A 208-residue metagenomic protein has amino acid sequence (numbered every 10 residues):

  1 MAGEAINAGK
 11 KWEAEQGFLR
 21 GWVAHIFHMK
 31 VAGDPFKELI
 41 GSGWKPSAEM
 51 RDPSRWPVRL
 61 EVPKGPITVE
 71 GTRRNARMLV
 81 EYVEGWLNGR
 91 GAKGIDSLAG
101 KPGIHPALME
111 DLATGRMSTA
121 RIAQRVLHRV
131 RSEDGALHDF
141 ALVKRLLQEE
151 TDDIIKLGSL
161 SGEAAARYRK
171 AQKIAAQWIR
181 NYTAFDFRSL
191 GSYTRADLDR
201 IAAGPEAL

Functional and structural regions predicted by a protein language model:
M1-L208: Expand to "…catalyze enediolate/carbanion chemistry for C-C bond making/breaking, isomerization, decarboxylation
